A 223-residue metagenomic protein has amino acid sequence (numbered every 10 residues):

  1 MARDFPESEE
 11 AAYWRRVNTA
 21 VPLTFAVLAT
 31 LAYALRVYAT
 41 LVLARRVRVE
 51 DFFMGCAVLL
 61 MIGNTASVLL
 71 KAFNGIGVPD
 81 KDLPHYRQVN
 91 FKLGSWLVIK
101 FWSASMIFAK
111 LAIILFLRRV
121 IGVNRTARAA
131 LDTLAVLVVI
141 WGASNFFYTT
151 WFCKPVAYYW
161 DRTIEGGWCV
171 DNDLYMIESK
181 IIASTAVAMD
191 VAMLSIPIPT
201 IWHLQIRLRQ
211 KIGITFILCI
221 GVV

Functional and structural regions predicted by a protein language model:
M1-V223: Extracytosolic/lumenal membrane-interface segments
